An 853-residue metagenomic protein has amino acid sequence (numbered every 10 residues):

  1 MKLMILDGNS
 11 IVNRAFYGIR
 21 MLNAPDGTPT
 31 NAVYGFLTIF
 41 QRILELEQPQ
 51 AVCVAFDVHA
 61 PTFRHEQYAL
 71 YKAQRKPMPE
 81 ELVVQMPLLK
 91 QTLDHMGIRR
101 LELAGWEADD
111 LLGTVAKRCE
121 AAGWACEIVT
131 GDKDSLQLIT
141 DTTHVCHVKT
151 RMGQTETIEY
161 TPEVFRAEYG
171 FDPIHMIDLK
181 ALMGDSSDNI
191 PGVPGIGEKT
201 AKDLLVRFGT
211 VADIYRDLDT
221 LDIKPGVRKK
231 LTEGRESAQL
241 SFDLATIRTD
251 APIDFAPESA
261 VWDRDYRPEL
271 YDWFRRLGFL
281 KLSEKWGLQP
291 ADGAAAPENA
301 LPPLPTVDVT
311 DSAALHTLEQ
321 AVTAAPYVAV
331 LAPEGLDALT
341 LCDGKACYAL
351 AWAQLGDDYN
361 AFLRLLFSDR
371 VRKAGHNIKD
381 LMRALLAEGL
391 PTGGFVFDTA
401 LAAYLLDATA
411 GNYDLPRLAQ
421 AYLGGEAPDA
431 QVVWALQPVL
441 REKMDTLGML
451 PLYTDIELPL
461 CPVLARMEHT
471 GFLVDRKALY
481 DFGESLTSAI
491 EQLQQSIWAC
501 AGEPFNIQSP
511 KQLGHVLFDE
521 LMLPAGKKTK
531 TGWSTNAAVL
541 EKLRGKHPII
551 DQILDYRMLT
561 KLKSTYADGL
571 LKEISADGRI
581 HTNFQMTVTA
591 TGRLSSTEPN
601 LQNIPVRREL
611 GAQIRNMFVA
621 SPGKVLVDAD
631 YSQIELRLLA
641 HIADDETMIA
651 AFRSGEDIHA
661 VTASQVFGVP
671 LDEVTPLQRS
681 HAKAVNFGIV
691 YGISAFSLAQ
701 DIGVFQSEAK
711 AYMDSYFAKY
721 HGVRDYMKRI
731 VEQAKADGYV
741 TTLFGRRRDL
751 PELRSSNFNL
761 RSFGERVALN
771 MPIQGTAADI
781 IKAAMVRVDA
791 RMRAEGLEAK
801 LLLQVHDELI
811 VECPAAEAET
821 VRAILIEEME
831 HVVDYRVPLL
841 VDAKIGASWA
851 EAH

Functional and structural regions predicted by a protein language model:
L3-M4, G8, R14-C53, A69-L70 (+4 more regions): Conserved RNase H-like, two-metal-ion catalytic cores of nucleic-acid enzymes
I5-L6, I128-T130, A329-L331, V396-F397 (+2 more regions): Short hydrophobic beta-strand that contains or immediately precedes a catalytic carboxylate
N23, A73-I253: Extended two-metal-dependent nuclease catalytic cores across DNA- and RNA-processing enzymes
E102, M152-K180, S187, A300-P305 (+3 more regions): Active-site-proximal helix-loop-helix substrate-binding element of RNase H-like nuclease domains
G234-Q354, K373-H376, V432-V606, V625 (+6 more regions): Conserved "right-hand" nucleotidyltransferase catalytic core of DNA-directed polymerases
L341-G344, K373, L406-A427, V432-V433 (+1 more regions): Function-dense linear segments that define catalytic or interfacial modules in macromolecule-processing proteins
H469, A567, D577, H581-T582 (+6 more regions): Conserved catalytic core of nucleic-acid polymerases
S488-Q495, A499-D551, A718-R766, N770 (+1 more regions): C-terminal polymerase-core module
